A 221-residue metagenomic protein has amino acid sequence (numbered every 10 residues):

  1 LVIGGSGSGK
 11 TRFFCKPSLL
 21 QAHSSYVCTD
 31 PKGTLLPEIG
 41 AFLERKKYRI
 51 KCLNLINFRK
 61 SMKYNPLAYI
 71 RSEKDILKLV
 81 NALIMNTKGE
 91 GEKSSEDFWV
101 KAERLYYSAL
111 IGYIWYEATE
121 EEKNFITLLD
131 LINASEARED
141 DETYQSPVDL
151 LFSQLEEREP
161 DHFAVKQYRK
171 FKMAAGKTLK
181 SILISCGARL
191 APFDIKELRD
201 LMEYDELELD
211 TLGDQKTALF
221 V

Functional and structural regions predicted by a protein language model:
L1-V221: P-loop NTPase motor domains
